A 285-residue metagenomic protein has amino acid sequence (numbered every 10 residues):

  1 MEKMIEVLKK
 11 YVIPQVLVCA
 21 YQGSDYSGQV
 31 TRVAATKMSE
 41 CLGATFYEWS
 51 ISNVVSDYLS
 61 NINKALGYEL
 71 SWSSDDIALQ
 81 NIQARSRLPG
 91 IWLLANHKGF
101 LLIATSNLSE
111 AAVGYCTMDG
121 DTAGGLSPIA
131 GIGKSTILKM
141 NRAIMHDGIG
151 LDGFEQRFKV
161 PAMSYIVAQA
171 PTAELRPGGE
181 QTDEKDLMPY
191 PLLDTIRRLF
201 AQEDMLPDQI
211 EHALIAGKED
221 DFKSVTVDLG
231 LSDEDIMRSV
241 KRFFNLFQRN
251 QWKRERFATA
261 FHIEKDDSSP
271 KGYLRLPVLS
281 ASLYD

Functional and structural regions predicted by a protein language model:
M1-D285: ATP/NTP-dependent adenylation/nucleotidyl-transfer catalytic domains that generate, transfer, or process NMP-activated
